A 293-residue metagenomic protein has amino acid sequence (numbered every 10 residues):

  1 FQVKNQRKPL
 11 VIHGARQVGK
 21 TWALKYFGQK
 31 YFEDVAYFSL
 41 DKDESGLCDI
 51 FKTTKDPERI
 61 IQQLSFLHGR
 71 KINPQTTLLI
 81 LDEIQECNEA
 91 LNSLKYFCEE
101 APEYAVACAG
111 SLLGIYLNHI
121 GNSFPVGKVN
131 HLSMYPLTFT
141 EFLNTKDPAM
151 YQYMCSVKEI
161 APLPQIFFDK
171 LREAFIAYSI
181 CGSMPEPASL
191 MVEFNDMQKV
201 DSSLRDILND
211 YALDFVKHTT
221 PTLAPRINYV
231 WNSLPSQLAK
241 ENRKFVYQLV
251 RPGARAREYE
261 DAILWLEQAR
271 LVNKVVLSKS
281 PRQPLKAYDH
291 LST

Functional and structural regions predicted by a protein language model:
F1-N5: Pre-Walker A adenine-sensing motif
K20: Conserved lysine of the Walker
A23, F27: Hydrophobic positions on the alpha1 helix immediately C-terminal to the Walker A/P-loop
K42-Q75: Short glycine-rich substrate-engagement loop in P-loop NTPases that contacts/grips substrate
I80, A105-S111, S133, F142: Structural recognition of the conserved hydrophobic beta-strand(s) that form the central parallel beta-sheet of P-loop
E99-G121: Sensor-1/coupling segment of RecA-like P-loop NTPase cores
G114-N130, L143-P148: Short regulatory helix/loop adjacent to the ATP-binding pocket of P-loop NTPases
S189-T293: Accessory nucleic acid-recognition modules appended to NTPase machines
